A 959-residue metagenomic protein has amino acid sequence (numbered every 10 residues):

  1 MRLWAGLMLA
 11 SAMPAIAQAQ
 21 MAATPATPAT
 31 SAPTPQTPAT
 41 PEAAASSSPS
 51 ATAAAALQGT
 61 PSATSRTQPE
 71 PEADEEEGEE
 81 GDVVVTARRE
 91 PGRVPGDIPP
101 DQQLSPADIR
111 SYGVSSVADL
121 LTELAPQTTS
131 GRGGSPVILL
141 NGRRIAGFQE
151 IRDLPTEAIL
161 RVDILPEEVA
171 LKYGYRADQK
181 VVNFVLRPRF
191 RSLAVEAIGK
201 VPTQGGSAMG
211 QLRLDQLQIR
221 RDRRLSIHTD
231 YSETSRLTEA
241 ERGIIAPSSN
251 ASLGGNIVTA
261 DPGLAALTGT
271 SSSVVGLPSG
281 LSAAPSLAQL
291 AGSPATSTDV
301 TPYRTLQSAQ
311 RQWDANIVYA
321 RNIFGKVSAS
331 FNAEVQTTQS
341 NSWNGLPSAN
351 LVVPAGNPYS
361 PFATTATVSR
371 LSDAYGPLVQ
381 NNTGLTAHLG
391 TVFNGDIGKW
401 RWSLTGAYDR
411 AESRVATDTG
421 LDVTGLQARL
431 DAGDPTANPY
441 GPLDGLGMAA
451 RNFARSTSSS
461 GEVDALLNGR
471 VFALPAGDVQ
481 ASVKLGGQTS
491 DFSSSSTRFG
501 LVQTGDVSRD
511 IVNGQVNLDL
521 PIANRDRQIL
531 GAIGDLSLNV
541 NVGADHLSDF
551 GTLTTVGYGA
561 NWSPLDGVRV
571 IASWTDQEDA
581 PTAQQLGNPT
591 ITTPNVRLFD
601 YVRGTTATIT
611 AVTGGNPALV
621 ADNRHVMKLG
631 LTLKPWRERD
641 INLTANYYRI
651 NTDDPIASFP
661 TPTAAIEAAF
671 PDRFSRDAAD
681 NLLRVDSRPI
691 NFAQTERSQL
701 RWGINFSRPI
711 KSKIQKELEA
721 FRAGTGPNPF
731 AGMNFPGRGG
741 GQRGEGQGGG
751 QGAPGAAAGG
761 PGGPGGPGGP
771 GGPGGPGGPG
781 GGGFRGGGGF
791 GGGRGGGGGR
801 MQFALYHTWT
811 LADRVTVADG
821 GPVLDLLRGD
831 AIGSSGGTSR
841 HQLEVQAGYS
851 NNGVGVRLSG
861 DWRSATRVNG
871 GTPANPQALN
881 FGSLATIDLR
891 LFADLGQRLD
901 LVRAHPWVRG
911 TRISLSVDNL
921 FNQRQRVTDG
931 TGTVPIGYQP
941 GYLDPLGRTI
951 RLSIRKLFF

Functional and structural regions predicted by a protein language model:
P49, A54-G59, A63-E77, V83-G133 (+8 more regions): N-terminal plug
A146, E168, P188, G199-T203 (+22 more regions): Transmembrane beta-strands of outer-membrane beta-barrel pores
L154-I198, T238, A753-G768, G783: A beta-strand signature from Gram-negative outer-membrane beta-barrel systems, especially the internal plug domain
D163, F190-Q216, T298-S308: Short strand-turn segments of transmembrane beta-barrel domains in outer membranes, especially the first one or two
V181-V185, A194-V201, G210-S235, E239-G243 (+8 more regions): Predominantly transmembrane beta-strands of Gram-negative outer membrane beta-barrel pores used for transport
L237, I244-S252, L277-Q310, N316 (+9 more regions): Surface-exposed, low-complexity loop segments enriched in small/polar and acidic residues
S496, A583-L586, I591-D600, T610 (+6 more regions): Outer-membrane beta-barrel domain signature, especially the mid-to-C-terminal portions of large Gram-negative OMP
P736-G797, L811, S859-G870, A893-F959: C-terminal beta-signal and adjacent terminal beta-strands/loops of Gram-negative outer-membrane beta-barrel proteins
